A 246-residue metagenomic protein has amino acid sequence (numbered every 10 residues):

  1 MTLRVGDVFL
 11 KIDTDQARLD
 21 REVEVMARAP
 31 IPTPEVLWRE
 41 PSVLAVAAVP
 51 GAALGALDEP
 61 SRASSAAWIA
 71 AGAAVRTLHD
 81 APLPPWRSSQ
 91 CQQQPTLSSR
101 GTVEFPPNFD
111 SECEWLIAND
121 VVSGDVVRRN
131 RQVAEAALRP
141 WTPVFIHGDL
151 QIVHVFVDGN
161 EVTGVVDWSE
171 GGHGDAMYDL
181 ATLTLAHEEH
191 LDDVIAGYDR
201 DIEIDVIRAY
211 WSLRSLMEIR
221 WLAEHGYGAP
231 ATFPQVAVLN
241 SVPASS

Functional and structural regions predicted by a protein language model:
M1-V103: ATP-binding pocket architecture of kinase catalytic cores
T2-R4, L10, V36, R131-L180: Active-site acidic catalytic loop and adjacent metal/ATP-binding pocket of ATP-dependent phosphoryl transfer enzymes
V5-V8, P30-T33, E40-V43, D158-E161 (+2 more regions): Short glycine/proline-enriched coil/turn segments at helix->beta-strand junctions
M26, R62-A63, G164, A181-L183 (+1 more regions): Glycine-rich, phosphate-binding/catalytic loops in enzymes
S42-S61, D80-L83, D110-L116, L213-P230: A glycine-centered beta->alpha junction motif in the catalytic cores of kinase/phosphotransferase enzymes
L54, E170-A176, A181-S246: Helix-rich C-terminal or lid/interface subdomains of diverse kinases
A67-A71, V127, S212, T232: Hydrophobic packing residues in well-ordered alpha-helices of helical domains and bundles
D80-G148, D199, E203, V238-N240: An alpha-helical support segment within catalytic cores of ATP-dependent transferases
